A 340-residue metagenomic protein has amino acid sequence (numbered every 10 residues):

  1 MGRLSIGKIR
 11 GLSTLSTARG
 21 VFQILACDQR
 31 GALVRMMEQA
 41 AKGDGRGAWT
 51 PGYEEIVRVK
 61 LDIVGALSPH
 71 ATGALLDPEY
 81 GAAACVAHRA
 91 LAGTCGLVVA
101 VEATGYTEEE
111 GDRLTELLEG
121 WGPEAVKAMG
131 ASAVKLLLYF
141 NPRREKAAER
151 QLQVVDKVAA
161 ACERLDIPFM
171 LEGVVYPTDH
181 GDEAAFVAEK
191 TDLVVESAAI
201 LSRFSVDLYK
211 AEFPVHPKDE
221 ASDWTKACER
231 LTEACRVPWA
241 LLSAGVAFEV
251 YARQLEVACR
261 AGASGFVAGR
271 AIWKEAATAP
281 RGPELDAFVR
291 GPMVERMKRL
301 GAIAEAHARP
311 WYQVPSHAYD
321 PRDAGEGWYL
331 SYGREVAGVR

Functional and structural regions predicted by a protein language model:
M1-K127, S132, L137-R143, S205 (+5 more regions): Alpha/beta catalytic barrel-like cores
L25, E172, Y209, G269: Conserved, mostly hydrophobic/aromatic
M36, G45, E55-S68, R89-A92 (+7 more regions): Alpha/beta enzyme core
G73-L75, K210, W239-A244: Short catalytic-loop micro-motif centered on adjacent basic/acidic residues
P78, F213, S243-A244, R270: Short secondary-structure boundary segments
T94-L97, L165-M170, E233-A247: Short beta-strand/loop segments at the ligand-binding rim of alpha/beta enzyme cores
E212, E220, S243-A247, V289: Glycine- and other small-residue-rich loops at beta-strand/loop junctions that grip anionic moieties
H216, G245-E249, I272-K274: Short Gly/Pro-enriched loop/turn and capping motifs at secondary-structure junctions
